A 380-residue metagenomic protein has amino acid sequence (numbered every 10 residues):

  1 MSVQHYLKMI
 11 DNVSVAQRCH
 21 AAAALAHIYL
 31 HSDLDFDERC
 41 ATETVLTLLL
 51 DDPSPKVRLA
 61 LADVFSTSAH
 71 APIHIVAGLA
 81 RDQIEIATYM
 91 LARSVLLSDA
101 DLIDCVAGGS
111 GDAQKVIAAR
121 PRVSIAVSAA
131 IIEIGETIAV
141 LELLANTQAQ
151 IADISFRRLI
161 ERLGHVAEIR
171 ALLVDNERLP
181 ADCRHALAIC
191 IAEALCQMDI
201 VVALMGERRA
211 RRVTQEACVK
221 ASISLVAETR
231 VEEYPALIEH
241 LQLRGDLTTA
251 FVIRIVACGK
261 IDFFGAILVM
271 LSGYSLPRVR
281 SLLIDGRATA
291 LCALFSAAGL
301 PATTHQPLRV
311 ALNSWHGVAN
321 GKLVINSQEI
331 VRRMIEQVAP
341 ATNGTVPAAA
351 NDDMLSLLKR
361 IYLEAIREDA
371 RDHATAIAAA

Functional and structural regions predicted by a protein language model:
M1-A380: Alpha-helical scaffold segments
